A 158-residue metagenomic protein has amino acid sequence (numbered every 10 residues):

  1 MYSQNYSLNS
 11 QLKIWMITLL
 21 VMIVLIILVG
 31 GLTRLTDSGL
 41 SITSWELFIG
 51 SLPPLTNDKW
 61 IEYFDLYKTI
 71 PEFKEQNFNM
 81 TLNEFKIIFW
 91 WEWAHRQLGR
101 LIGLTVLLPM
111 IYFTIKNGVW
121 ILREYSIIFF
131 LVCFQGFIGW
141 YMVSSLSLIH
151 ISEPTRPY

Functional and structural regions predicted by a protein language model:
M1-S7: Short, Lys/Arg-rich, polar N-terminal cytosolic tail immediately upstream of the first transmembrane signal-anchor
I14-E46: N-terminal signal-anchor transmembrane alpha helix
M16, W120-F129: Membrane-interfacial loop-to-transmembrane alpha-helix junctions, especially the N-terminal start
L28-R34, C133-L148: C-terminal ends of transmembrane alpha-helices and the immediately adjacent extracellular/lumenal or cytosolic loop
R34-L82: Histidine-/acidic- and/or cysteine-rich, low-complexity loops and terminal segments associated with membrane
L66-V106: Individual transmembrane alpha-helix segments
I111-N117: Structural signal for the C-terminal ends of transmembrane alpha-helices and the immediately following loop
I149-Y158: Single conserved hydrophobic/aromatic residue that forms the stacking wall/gate of nucleotide- or nucleobase-binding
